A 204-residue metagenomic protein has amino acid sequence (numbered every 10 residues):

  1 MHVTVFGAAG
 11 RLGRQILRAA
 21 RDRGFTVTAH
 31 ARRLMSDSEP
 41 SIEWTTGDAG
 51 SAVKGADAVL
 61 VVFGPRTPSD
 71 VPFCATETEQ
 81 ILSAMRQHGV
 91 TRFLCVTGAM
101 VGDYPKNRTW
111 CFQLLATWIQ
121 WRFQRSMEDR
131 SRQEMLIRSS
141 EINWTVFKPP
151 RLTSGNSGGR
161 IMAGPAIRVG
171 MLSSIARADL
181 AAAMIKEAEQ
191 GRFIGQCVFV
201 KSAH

Functional and structural regions predicted by a protein language model:
M1-R23: N-terminal Rossmann NAD(P)H-binding glycine-rich loop of SDR-like oxidoreductase domains
R11, Q15, P68, T153: NAD(P)H-binding Rossmann-fold N-terminus in SDR/SDR-like oxidoreductases, specifically the glycine-rich beta1-alpha1
H30-L34, T46: N-terminal Rossmann-fold cofactor-binding loop
P40-D57: Conserved Rossmann-fold cofactor-binding substructure of NAD(P)-dependent oxidoreductases
R66-C95, R132: NAD(P)-cofactor binding segment of oxidoreductase domains
F73, F147, S173-I185: Substrate-positioning beta->alpha
E134-N156: Conserved beta-loop-beta element that borders a ligand/cofactor-binding pocket
N156-I161, E187-Q196: Glycine/proline-rich active-site loop of Rossmann-fold NAD(P)-dependent oxidoreductases
